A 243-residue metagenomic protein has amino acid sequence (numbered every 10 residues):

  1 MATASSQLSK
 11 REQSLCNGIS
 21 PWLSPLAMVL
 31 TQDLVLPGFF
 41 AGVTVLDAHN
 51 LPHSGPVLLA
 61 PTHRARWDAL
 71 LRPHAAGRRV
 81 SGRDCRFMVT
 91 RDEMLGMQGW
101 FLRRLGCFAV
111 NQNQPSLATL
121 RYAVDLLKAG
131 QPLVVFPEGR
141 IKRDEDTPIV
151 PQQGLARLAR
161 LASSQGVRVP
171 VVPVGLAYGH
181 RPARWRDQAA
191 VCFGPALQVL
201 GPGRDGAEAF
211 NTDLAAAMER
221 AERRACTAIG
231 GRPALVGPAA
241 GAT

Functional and structural regions predicted by a protein language model:
T31-H63: Helix-to-loop junction immediately C-terminal to a conserved catalytic motif
H53-Q114: Catalytic core of membrane glycerolipid acyltransferases/transacylases, capturing the structured, soluble-facing
P56-L58, G130-F136, P170: Residue-level preference for the first positions of well-ordered beta-strands
F108-N113, A118-K128: Helix-adjacent hinge/juxtasegments
L126-A156: Catalytic-site beta-strand/loop segments enriched in glycine and acidic/polar residues
E145-E208, T212: A cross-family acyltransferase "interaction/gating" segment
T212-E222: A conserved mid-domain beta-alpha-beta active-site/ligand-binding segment of alpha/beta enzyme cores
C226-T243: Short, highly charged C-terminal tails/helix-capping segments
